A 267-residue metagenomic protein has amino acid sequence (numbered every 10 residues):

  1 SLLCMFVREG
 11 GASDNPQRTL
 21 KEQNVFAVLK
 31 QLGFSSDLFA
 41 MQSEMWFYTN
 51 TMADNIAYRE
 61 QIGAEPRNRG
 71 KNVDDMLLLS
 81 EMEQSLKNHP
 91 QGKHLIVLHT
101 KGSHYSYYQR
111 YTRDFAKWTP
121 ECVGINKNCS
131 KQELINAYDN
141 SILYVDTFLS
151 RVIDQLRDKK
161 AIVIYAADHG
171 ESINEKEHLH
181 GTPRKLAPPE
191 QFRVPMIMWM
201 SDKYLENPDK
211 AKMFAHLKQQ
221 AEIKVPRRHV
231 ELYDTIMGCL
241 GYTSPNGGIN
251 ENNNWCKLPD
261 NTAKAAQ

Functional and structural regions predicted by a protein language model:
S1-Q267: Catalytic domains that recognize anionic headgroups
